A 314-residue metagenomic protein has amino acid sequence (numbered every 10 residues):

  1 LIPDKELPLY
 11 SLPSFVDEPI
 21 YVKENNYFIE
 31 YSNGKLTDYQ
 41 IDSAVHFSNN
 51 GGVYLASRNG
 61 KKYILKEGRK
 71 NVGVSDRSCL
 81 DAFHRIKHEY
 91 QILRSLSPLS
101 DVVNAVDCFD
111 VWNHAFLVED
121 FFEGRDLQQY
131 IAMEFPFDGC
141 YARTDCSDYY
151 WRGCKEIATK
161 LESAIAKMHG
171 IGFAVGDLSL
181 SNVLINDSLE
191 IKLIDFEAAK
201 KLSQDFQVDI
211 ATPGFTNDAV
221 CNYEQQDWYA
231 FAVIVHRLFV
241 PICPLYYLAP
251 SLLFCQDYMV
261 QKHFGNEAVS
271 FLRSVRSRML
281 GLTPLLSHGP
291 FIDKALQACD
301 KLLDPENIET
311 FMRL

Functional and structural regions predicted by a protein language model:
L1-S43: Juxta-kinase regulatory segment immediately upstream of eukaryotic protein kinase catalytic domains
D42-S43, N49-E89: ATP-binding glycine-rich loop module of kinase domains
Q91-D101: Structural motif at the C-terminus of the N-lobe alphaC helix and the adjacent alphaC-beta4 loop of the Hanks-type
N104-A115: Short beta-strand micro-motifs within the conserved protein kinase catalytic domain, predominantly in the N-lobe
N113-D126: Conserved short submotifs of the Hanks-type protein kinase catalytic core that shape the nucleotide-binding pocket
I165-I185: Catalytic-loop of the protein kinase fold
N182-D195: Conserved protein kinase catalytic/activation segment
A198-A268: C-lobe/activation-segment region of protein kinase-like
